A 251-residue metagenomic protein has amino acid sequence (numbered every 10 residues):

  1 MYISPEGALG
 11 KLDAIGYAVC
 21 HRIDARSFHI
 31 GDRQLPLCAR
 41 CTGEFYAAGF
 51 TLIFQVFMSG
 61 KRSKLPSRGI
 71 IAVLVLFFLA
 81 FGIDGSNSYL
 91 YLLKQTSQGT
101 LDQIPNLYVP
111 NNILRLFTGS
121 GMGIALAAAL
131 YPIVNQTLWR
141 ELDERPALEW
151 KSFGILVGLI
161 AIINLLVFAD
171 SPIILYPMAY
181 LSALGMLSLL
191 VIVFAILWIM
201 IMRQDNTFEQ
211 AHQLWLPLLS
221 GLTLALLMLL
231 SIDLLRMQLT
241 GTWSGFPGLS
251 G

Functional and structural regions predicted by a protein language model:
M1-Q34, A39-G251: Secretory/periplasmic and organellar redox-cofactor proteins
